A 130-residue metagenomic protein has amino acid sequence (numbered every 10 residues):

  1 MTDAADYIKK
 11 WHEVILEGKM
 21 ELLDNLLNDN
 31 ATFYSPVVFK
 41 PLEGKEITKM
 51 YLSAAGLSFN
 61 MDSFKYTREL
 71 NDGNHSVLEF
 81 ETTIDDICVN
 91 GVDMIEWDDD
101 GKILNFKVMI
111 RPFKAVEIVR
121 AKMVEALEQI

Functional and structural regions predicted by a protein language model:
T2-L26: Short acidic-aromatic low-complexity motifs
D3, G56-I130: A beta-strand edge to alpha-helix "cap/lid" segment located at domain peripheries
E21, N25-N71: A solvent-exposed, acidic/Ser-Thr-rich amphipathic alpha-helical stretch
